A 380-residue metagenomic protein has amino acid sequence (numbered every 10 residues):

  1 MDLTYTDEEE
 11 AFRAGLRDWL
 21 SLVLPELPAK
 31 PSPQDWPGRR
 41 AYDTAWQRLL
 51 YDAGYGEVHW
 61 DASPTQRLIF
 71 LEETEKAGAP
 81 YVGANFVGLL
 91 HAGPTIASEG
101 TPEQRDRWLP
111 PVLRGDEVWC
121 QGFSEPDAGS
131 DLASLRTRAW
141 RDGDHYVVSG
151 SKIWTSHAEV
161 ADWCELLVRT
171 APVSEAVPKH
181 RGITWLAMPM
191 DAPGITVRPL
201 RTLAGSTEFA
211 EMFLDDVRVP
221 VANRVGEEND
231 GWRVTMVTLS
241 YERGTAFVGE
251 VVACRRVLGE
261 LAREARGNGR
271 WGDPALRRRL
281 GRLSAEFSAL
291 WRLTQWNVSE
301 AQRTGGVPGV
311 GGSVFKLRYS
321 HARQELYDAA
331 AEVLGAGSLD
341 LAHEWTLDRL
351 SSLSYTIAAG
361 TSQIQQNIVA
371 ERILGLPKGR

Functional and structural regions predicted by a protein language model:
M1-F86, R107, P111, E260 (+4 more regions): Amphipathic, small/basic residue-rich leader segments at the start of a protein or domain
L3-Y5, I195-L290, Y355: Glycine-rich beta->alpha junctions and the first turn(s) of the following alpha-helix
P28-P37, R266, R270-R277, S288-E344: C-terminal helix-coil-helix/basic helical segment that borders enzyme active sites and/or dimer interfaces and provides
Q47-P110, R114-G115, H157-W163, F287 (+5 more regions): Internal helix-loop-helix
I69-F70, H91, W232-F247, L334-R380: Glycine-rich phosphate/cofactor-binding loops in nucleotide/flavin-utilizing enzymes
G115-F123, L166-L167: A short, Trp-centered hydrophobic/proline-enriched beta-strand micro-motif
T137-A139: A structural signal for short hydrophobic beta-strand segments in well-ordered beta-sheet cores
D144-H145, S149-R198: A short core secondary-structure module
